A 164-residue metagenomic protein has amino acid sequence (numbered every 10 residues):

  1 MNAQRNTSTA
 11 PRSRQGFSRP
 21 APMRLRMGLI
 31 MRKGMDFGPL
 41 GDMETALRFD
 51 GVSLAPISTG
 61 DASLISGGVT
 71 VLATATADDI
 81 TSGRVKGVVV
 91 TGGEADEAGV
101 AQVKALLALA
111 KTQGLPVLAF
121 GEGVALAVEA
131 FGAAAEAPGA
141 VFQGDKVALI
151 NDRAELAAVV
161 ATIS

Functional and structural regions predicted by a protein language model:
N2-S58, A73-S164: Active-site-adjacent pocket-lining segments in enzyme domains
S58-L64: Short connector loops at secondary-structure junctions
L64-I65, V128: Short secondary-structure boundary/hinge segments and terminal tails
G68: Conserved phosphate/oxyanion-binding catalytic-loop motifs
